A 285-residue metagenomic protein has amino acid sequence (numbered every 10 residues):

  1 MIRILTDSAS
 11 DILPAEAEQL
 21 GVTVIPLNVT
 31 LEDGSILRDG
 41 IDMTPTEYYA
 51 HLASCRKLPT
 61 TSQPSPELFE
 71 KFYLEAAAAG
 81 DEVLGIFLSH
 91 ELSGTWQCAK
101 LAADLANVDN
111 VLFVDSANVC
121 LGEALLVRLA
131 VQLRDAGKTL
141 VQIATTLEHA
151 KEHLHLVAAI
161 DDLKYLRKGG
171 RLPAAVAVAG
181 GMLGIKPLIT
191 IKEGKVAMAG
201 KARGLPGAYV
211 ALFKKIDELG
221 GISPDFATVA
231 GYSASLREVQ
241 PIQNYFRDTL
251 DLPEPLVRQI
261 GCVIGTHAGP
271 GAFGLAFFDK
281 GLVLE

Functional and structural regions predicted by a protein language model:
R3, A9-T23, N28-T30, G34-S35 (+2 more regions): Mixed-charge interfacial surface used for oligomerization/domain docking and macromolecular partner engagement
Q19-E47, S62-F69: N-terminal short beta-loop-beta anion/metal-coordinating cradle
D33, A50-P59, D81-G85: Glycine-/proline-rich flexible loop or hinge segments
L37, L58-S65, F87-E91, V119: Short secondary-structure transition/capping motifs
T44-Y49, A78, K100-L105: A short glycine/small-residue-enriched secondary-structure motif
E47-R56, T190-M198: Gly-rich Lys/Arg/Thr-decorated short loops/hinges at beta-loop-alpha junctions or inter-strand turns that position
H51-A76: Glycine-rich oxoanion-binding loops at beta->alpha junctions
E67-A99: N-terminal glycine-rich phosphate/adenylate-binding segment common to multiple enzyme folds
